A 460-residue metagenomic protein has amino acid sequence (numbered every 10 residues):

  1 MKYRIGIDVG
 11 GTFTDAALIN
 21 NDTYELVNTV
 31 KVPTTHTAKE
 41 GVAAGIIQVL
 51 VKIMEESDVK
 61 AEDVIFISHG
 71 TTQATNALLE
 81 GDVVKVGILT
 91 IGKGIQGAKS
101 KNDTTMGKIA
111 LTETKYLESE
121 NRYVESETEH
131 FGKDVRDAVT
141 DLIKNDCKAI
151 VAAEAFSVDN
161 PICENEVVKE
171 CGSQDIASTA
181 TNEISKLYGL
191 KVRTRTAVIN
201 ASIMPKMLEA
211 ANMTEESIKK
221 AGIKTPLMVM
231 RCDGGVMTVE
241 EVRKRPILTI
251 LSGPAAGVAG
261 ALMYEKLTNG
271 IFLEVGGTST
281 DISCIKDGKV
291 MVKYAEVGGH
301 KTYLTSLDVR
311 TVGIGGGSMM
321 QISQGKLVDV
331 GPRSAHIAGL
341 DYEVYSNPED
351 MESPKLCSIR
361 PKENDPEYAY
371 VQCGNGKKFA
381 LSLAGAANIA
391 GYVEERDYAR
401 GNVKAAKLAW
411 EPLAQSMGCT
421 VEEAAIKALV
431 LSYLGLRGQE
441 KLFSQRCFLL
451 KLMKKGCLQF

Functional and structural regions predicted by a protein language model:
M1-F460: N-terminally biased helix-coil "hinge/interface" segments that flank
